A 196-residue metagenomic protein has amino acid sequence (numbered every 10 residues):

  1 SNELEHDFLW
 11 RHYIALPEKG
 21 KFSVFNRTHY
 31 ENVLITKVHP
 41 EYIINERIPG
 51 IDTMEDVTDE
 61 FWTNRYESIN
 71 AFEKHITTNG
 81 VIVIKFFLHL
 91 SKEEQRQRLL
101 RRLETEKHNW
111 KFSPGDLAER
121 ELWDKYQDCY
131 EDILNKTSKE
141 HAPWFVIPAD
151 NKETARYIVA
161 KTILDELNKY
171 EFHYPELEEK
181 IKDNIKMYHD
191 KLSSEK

Functional and structural regions predicted by a protein language model:
S1-E3, T28-N32, P40, H89-R96 (+2 more regions): Conserved nucleotide-binding/hydrolysis micro-motifs of P-loop NTPases
S1-F61: Conserved nucleotide-sensing/catalytic segment adjacent to the nucleotide-binding pocket in NTP-handling enzymes
H6-L9, T63-K74: A Trp-anchored, charged/polar loop motif used as the substrate-binding/catalytic surface of acyl/ester-handling
I14-E18, H75-V81, T137-K139: Conserved catalytic network of the ASCE P-loop NTPase/AAA+ motor domain
S23-N26, V83-F87, V146: A structural signal for short, well-ordered beta-strand segments and their strand-loop junctions that often border
K37-Y66, I76-D128, L177-K182: A glycine- and Lys/Arg-enriched "phosphate-lid" helix/loop adjacent to the NTP-binding pocket of small-molecule kinases
N70-E73, T77, E131-L134: Structural signal for well-ordered, non-membrane alpha-helices
T105-H108, L122, Y126-K196: NTP-dependent small-molecule kinase module
